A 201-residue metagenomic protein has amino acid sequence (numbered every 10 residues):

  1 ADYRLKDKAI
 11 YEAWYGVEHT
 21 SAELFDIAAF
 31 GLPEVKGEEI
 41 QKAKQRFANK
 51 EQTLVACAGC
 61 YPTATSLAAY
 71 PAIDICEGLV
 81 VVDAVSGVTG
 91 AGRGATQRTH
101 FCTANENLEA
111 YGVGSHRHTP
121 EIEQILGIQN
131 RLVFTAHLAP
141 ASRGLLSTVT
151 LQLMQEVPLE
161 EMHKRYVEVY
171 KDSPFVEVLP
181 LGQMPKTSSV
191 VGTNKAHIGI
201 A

Functional and structural regions predicted by a protein language model:
A1-A104, Y111: N-terminal Rossmann-like NAD(P) cofactor-binding subdomain of oxidoreductases, focused on the glycine-rich
A84, V88-A201: C-terminal substrate-binding/catalytic lobe of Rossmann-fold NAD(P)-dependent oxidoreductases
